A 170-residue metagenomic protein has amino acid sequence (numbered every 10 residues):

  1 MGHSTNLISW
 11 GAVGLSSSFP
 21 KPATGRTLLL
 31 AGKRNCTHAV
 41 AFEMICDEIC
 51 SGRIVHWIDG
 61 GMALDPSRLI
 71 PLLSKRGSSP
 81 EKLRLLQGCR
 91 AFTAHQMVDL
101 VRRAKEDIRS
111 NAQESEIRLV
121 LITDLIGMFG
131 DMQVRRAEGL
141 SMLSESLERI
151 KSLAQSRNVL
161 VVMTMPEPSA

Functional and structural regions predicted by a protein language model:
M1-S79: The Walker A/P-loop phosphate-binding site
P20-P22, D47-C50, S79-E81, S110-E114 (+1 more regions): Conserved catalytic network of the ASCE P-loop NTPase/AAA+ motor domain
F42, C46, V98-R109, S144 (+1 more regions): Amphipathic, non-transmembrane alpha-helical secondary structure
I54, L85, E114-L119, S156-T164: Loop/turn-to-beta-strand initiation segments
I58-V134: Conserved inter-motif catalytic segment of the P-loop NTP-binding fold
G61-L64, M165-S169: Short beta-alpha junction loops
V134-L140: Short glycine-enriched, charge-decorated loop/helix-capping segments at active-site entrances that position
L140-P168: Substrate-engagement module of ASCE P-loop NTPases
